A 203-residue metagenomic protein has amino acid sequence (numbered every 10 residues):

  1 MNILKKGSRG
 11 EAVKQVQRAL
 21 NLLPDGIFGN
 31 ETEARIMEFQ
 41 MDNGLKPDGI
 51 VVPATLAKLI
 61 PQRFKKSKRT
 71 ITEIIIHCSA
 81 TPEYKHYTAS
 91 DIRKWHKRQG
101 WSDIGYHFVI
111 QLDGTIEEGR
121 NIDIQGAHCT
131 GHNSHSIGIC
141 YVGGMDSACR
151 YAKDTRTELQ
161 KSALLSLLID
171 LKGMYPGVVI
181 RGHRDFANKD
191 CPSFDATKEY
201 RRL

Functional and structural regions predicted by a protein language model:
N2-G7, L22-P24, L45, H77-E83 (+1 more regions): Second-shell loop/turn segments in exported
N2-I60: Short acidic, glycine/serine/threonine-rich helix-capping segments at coil-helix boundaries
A12, A34, M41, A54-I75 (+5 more regions): Basic/polar, cationic surfaces and motifs that engage anionic cell-wall and phosphate/carboxylate ligands
I36, F108, I139: Divalent metal-coordination and catalytic microenvironments
P47, G100-H107, Y175-R184: Surface-exposed patches in mature extracellular/periplasmic domains of secreted proteins
T70-Q125: Secreted/periplasmic proteins that engage bacterial cell-wall peptidoglycan
A127-G131: Short, surface-exposed beta-strand/loop micro-motifs that present aromatic residues
